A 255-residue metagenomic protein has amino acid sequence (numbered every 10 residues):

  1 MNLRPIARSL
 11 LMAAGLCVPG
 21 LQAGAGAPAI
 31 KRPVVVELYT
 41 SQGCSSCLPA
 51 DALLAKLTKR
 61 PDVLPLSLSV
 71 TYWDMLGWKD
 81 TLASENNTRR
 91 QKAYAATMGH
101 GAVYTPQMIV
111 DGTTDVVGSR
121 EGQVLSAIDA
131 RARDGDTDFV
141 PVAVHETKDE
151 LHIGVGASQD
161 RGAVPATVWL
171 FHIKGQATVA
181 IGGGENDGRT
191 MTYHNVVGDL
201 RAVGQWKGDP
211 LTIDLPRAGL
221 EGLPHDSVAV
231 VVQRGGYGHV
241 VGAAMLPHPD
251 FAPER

Functional and structural regions predicted by a protein language model:
M1-L11: Bacterial N-terminal signal peptides that target proteins for export
S9-P19: Bacterial N-terminal signal peptides
A14, P49-A55, F171-A177: Short N-terminal helix-initiation segments at or just after the protein's N-terminus
G24-Y104: Active-site-proximal cofactor/substrate-binding loop regions of enzyme domains
K79-G101, T114, G118-R255: Short, conserved sequence motifs used for protein processing/export or organelle targeting and for catalysis
D111: Conserved residues at the C-terminal ends of beta-strands
